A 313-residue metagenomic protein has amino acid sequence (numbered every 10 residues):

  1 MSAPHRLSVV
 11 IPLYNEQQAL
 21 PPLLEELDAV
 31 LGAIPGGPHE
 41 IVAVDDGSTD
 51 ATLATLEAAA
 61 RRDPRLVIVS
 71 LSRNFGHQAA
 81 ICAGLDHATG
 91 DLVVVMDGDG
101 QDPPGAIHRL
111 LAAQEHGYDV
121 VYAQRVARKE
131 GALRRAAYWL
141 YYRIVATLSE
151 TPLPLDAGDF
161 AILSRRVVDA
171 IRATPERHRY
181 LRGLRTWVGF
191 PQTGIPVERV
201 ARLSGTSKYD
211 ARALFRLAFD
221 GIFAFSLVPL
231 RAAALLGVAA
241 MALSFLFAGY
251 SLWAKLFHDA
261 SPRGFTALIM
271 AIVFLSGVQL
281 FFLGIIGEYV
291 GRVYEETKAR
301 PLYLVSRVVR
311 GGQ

Functional and structural regions predicted by a protein language model:
M1-A132: Structured catalytic core of nucleotide-sugar glycosyltransferases
M1-P4, Y180-Q313: Hydrophobic helical membrane-anchoring modules
S2-P4, G36, A88, L155 (+3 more regions): A generic fold-level signal
P12, L71-R73, A161, A234 (+2 more regions): Short conserved micro-motifs on helix faces and helix-strand junctions that flank and scaffold key functional residues
Y14-Q18, Q101, R172, E176 (+3 more regions): Residues in soluble alpha-helical coiled-coils and helical-bundle/repeat scaffolds
N15, A29, A33, A58 (+8 more regions): Conserved amphipathic alpha-helical interaction elements at protein-protein interfaces in regulatory, energy-coupling
S48, H77, I81-L85, D99 (+8 more regions): Gly/Ser/Thr-rich helix-start
V69-R73, H77-H87, Q101-L184, V200-F219: Acceptor/aglycone-binding surface of glycosyltransferases and processive sugar-polymer synthases
